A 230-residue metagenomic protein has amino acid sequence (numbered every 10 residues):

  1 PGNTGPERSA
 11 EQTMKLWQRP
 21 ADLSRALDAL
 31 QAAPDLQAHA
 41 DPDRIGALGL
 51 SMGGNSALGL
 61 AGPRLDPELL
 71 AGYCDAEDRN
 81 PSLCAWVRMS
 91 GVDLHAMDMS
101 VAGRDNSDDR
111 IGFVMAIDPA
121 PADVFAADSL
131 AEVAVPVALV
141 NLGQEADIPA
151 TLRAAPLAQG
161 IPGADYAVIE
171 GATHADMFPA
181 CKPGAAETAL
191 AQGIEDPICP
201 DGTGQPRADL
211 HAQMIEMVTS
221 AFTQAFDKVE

Functional and structural regions predicted by a protein language model:
E11-P42, G59-A61, E68-V87, G91-D93 (+2 more regions): Alpha/beta-hydrolase active-site loop
A47-G49, I117: Short beta-strand immediately N-terminal to the catalytic nucleophile in serine-hydrolase-like folds
G49-G53, A57: Gly/Ala-rich beta-loop-alpha elbow adjacent to hydrolase catalytic centers
F125, A146-R153, M177: Conserved alpha/beta-hydrolase "acid-adjacent" motif
V133, L139-N141: Short beta-strand/loop motif that positions the catalytic acidic residue of the alpha/beta-hydrolase fold
R153-A164, A186: Conserved loop-alpha-helix segment in the C-terminal half of the alpha/beta-hydrolase fold that carries the catalytic
G171-A175: Histidine-bearing beta->alpha loop at or near hydrolase active sites
A180-E230: Catalytic active-site module of serine/aspartate enzymes centered on a nucleophile-bearing elbow/loop
